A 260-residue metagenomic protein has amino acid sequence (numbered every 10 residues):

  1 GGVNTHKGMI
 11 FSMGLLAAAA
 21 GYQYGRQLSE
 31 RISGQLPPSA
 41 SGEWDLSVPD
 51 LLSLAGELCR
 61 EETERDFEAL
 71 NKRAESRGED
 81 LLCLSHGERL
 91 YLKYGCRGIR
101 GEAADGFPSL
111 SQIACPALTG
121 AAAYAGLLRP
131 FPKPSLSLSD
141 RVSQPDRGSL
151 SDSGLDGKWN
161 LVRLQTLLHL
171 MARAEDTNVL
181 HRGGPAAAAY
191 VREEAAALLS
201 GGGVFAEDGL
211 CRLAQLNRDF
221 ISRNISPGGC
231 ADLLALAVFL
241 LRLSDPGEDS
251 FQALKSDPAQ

Functional and structural regions predicted by a protein language model:
G1-K7, R218-P227: A short glycine/serine-rich beta->alpha loop
G8-M13, L51-A55: Long, hydrophobic, well-ordered secondary-structure blocks that form the structural core and pocket-lining surfaces
F11-Y22: DPxDG-like acidic metal-binding loop motif
A20-P134, D152-R218, L241-Q260: Phosphate-rich cofactor/ligand-interacting catalytic cores and adjacent structured alpha/beta frameworks
D140, D146, D152-G154: Asp/Glu-rich intrinsically disordered low-complexity tracts
